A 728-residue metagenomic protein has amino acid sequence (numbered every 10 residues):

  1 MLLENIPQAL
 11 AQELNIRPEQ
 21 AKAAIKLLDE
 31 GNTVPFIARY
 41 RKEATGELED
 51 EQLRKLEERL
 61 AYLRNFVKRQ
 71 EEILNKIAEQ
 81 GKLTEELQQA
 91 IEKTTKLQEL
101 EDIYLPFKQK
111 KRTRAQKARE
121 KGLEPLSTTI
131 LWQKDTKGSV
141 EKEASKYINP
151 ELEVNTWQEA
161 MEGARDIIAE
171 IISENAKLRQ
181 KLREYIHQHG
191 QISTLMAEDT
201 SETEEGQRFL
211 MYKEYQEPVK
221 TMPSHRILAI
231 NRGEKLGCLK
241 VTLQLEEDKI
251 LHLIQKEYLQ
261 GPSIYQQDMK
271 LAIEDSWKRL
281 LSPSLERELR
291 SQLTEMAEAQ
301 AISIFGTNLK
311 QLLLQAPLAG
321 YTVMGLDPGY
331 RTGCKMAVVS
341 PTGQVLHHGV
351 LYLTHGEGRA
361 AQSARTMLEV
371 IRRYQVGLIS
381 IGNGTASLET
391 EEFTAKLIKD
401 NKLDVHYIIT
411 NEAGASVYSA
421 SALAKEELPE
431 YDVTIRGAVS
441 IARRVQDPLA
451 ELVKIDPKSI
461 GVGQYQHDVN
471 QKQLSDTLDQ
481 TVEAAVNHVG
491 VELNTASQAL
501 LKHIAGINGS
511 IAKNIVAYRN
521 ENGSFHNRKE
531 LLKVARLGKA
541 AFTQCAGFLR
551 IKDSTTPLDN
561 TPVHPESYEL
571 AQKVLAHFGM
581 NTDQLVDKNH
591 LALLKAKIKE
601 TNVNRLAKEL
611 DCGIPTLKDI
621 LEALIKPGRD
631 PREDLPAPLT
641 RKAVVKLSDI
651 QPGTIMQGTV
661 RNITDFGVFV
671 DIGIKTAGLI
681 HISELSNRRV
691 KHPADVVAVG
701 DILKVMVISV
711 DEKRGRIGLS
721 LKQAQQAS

Functional and structural regions predicted by a protein language model:
L3-I6, E58, R64-L83, A90-E92 (+5 more regions): Long, highly charged, low-complexity intrinsically disordered interaction regions that mediate electrostatic DNA/RNA
R17-P18, E30-G31, L97-Q98, L123-E124 (+20 more regions): Short flexible coil/turn linkers enriched for glycine and charged/polar residues that connect secondary-structure
Y40-K42, L131, E246, P328 (+11 more regions): Short, ordered loop/turn segments at secondary-structure junctions
Q52-K55, Y62, F66-K76, Q80-G325 (+3 more regions): Duplex nucleic acid-engaging cores and interfaces of nucleic-acid transaction enzymes
K76, A90, L100-Y104, G233-E247 (+4 more regions): Structured, non-catalytic alpha/beta "coupling" segments that mediate domain-domain communication and provide generic
E184-Q191, L326-Y330, G384-A386, T410-V417 (+5 more regions): A glycine-rich phosphate-binding loop feature that marks nucleotide/adenosyl-phosphate handling sites
V323-G325, K335, F393-T394, N527-E530 (+3 more regions): Short beta-alpha junctions and helix-cap segments that line functional grooves
S554-T555, D559-S728: Single-stranded RNA-binding regions, centering on S1/OB-family and related RNA-binding modules
